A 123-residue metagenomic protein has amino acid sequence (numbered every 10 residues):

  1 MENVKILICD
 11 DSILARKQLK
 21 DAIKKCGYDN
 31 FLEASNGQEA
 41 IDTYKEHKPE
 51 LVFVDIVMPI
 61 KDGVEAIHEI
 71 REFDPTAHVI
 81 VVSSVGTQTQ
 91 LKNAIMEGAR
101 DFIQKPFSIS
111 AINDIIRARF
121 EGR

Functional and structural regions predicted by a protein language model:
I13-L32: Two-component/phosphorelay signaling modules centered on CheY-like receiver
N36-E39, D62-E65: Acidic catalytic/metal-coordinating carboxylates
H47-F53: Active-site beta3 strand of CheY-like receiver
M58: Receiver (REC) domain active-site loop signature in two-component systems and cognate sites in sensor histidine kinases
V85-G86: Short, conserved "switch-loop" micro-motifs in signal-transduction and mechanochemical regulators
T89, F107-I116: C-terminal output helix
